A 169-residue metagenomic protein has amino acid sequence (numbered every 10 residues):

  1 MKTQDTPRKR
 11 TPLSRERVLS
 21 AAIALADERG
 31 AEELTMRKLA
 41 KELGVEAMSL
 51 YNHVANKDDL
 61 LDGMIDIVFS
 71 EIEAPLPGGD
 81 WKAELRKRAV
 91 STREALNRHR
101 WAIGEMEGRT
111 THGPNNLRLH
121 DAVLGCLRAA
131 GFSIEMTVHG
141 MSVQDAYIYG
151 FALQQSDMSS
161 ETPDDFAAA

Functional and structural regions predicted by a protein language model:
M1-K38, E42-V45, V54-D62: Basic, helix-initiating cap at the start of DNA-binding domains
R17-A24, R29, D59-P75, E84-S91 (+2 more regions): Alpha-helical structural segments
D27, F69, E73, R93-N97 (+2 more regions): Short amphipathic alpha-helical interface segments enriched in basic and hydrophobic/aromatic residues, used as
L39-K41, N115-H120: Short acidic alpha-helix initiation/capping motifs at coil-to-helix transition points, especially at protein N-termini
H53-V54, G140: Residues in the recognition helix of alpha-helical DNA-binding motifs
E73-R118, I134-T137, M141-Q144: Hydrophobic alpha-helical connector segments
L119-Y147, F151-A169: Hydrophobic alpha-helical bundle segments that form small-molecule/ligand-binding pockets
